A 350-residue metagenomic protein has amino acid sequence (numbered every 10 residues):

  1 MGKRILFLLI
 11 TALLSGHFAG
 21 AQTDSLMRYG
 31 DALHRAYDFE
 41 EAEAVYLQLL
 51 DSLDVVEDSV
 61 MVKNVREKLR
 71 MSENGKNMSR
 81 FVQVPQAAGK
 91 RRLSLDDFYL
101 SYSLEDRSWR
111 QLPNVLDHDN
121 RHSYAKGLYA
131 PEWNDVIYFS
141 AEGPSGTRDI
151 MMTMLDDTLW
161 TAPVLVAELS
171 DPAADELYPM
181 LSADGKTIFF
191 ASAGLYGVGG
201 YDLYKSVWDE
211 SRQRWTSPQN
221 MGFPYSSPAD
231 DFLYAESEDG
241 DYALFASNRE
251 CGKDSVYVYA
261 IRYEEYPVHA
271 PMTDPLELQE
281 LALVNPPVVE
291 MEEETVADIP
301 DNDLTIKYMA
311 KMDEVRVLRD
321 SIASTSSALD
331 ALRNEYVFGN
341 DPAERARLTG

Functional and structural regions predicted by a protein language model:
M1-S25: Bacterial Sec-dependent N-terminal signal peptides
D24, R28, R35-E41, S52-R347: Short, conserved micro-motifs composed of acidic
